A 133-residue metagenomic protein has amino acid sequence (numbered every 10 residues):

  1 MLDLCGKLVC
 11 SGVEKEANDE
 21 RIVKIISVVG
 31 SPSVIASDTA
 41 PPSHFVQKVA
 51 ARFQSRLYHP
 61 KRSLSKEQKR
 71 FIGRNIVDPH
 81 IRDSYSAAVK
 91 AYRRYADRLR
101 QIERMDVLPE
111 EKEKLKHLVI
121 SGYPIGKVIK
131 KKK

Functional and structural regions predicted by a protein language model:
M1-K132: Phosphate- and other anionic-substrate recognition elements at nucleic-acid/protein interfaces
